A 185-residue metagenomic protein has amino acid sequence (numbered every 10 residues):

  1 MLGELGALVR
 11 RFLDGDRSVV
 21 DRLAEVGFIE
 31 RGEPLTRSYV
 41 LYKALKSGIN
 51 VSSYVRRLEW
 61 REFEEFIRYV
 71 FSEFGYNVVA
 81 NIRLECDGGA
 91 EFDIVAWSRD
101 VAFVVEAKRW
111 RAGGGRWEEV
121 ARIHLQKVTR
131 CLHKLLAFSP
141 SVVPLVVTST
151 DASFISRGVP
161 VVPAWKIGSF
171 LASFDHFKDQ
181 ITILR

Functional and structural regions predicted by a protein language model:
M1-F92, A96-R185: Intrinsically disordered, low-complexity Ser/Thr/Pro/Gly-rich regulatory segments
